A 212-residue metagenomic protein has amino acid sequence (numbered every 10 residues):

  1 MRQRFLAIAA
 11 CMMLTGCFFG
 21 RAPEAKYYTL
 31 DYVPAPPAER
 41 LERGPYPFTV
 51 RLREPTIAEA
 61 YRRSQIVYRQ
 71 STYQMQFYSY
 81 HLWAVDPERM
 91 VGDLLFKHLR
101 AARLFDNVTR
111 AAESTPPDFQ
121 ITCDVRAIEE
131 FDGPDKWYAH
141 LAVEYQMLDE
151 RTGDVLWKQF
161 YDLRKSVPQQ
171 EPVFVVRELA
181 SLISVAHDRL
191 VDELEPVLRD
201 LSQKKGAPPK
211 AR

Functional and structural regions predicted by a protein language model:
M1-T15: Sec-dependent bacterial lipoprotein signal peptides
C17-E88, V197-R212: A structural "domain/chain start" motif
F19-E39, R43-Y46, A102-T152, P168: Surface-exposed short loop/turn segments
P55, D124-I128, D162-R164: Generic short beta-strand segments
Q74-L82, R151-D192: Short secondary-structure boundary motifs at beta->alpha junctions and helix caps
E88, G92-F96, A102, A180-I183 (+3 more regions): Extracytoplasmic/secreted envelope proteins and their assembly/folding machinery, especially bacterial periplasmic
